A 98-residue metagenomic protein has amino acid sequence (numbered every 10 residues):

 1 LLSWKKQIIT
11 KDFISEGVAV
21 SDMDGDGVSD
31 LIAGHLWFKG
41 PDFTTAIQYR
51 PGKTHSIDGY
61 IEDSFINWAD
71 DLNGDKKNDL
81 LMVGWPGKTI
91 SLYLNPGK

Functional and structural regions predicted by a protein language model:
L1-K5, L36-G52, T89-K98: Beta-propeller blade repeat segments, especially FG-GAP/WD-type strand-to-loop junctions in 6- to 7-bladed propeller
L2-D24: Mature N-terminal segment immediately following signal peptide/propeptide cleavage in secreted/periplasmic
I8-F13, P51, I57-E62: Surface loop/turn motifs at the tips and blade-to-blade linkers of beta-strand repeat domains
S15, G34-H35, P86-G87: Surface-exposed loop/turn positions within WD40 beta-propeller blades
S15-M23, D63-L72: Beta-propeller blade termini
D22-D24, V28, D71-N73, K77 (+1 more regions): Calcium-coordinating acidic loop motifs
D26-G34, L80-G84: Hydrophobic beta-strand segments that make up the repeating blades of beta-propeller and related beta-repeat
